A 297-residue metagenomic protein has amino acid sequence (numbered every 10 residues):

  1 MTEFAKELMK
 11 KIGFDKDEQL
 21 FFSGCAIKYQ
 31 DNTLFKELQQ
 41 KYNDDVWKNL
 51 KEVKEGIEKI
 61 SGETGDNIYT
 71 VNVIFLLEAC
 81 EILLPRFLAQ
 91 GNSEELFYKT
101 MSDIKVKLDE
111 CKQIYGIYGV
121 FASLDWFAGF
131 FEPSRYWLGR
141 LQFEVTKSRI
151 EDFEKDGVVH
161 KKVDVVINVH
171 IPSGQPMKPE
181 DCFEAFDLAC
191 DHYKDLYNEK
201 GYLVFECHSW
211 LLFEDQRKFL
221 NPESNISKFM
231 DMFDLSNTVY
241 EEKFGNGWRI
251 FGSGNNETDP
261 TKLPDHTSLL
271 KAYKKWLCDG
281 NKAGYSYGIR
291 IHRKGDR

Functional and structural regions predicted by a protein language model:
M1-M177, D195-V204, D215-R297: Non-catalytic substrate-recognition and accessory regions of acyl/acetyltransferase enzymes
M177-K194, F205: Conserved acetyl-CoA-binding loop-helix of GNAT-fold acetyltransferases
C207-L212: An acidic- and aromatic-residue-enriched active-site/binding cleft used to recognize and process polar
